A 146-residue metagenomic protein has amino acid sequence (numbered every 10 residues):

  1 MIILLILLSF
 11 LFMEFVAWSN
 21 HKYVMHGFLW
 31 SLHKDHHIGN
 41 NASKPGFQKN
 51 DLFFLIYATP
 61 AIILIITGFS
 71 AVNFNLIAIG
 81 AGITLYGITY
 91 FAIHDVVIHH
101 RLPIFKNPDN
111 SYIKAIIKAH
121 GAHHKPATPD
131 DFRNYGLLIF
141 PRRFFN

Functional and structural regions predicted by a protein language model:
M1-W18: Membrane-anchoring/interfacial helices and their immediately flanking loops in integral membrane proteins
M13-G80, T84-N146: Membrane-embedded catalytic scaffold of the fatty acid hydroxylase/desaturase
